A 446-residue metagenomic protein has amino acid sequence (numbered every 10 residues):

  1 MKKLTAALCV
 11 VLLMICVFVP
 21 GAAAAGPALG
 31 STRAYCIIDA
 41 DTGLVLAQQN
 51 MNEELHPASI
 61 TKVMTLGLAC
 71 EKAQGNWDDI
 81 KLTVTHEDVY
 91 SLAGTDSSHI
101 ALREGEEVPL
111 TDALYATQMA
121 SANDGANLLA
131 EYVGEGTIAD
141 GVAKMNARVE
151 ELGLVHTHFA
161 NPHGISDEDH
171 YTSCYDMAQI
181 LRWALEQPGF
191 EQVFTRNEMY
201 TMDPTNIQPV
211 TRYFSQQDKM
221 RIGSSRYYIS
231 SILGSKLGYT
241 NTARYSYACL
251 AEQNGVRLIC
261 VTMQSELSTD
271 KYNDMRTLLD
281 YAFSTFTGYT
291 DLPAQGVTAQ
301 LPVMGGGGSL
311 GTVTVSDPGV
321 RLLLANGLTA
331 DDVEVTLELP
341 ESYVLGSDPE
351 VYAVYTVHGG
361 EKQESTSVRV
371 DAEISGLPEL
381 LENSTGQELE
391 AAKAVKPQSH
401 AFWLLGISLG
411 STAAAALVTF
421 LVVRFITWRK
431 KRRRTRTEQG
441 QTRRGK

Functional and structural regions predicted by a protein language model:
M1-L12: Positively charged n-region of N-terminal signal peptides that target proteins for export
L12-I15, T412, A416-F420: Alpha-helical transmembrane segments
M14-A22: C-terminal segment of classical bacterial N-terminal signal peptides
A23-Y175, Q179-P188: Active-site-adjacent loops and short helices of periplasmic peptidoglycan-processing enzymes
L154-V155, E168-Y171, Y175-G410, F420 (+2 more regions): Domain-terminus/edge residues, biased toward the C-terminal soluble/receptor-binding domains of extracytoplasmic
W428-K446: Cytoplasmic C-terminal tails of single-pass
